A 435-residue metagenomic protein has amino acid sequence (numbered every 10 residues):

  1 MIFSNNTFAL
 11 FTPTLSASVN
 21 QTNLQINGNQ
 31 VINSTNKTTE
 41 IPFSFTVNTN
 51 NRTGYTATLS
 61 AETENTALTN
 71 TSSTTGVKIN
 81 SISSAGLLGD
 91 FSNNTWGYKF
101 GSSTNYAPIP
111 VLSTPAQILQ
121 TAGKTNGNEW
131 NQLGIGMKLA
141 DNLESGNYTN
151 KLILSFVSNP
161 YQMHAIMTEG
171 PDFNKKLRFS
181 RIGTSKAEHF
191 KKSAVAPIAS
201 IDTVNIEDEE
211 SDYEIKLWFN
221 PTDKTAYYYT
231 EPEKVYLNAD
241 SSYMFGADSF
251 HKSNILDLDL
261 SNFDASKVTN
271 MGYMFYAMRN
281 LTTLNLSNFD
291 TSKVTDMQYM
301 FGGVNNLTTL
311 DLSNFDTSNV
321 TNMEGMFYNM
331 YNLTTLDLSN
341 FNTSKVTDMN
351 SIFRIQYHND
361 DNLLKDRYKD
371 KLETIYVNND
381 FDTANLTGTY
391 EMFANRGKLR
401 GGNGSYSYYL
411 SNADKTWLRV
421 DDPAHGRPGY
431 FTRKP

Functional and structural regions predicted by a protein language model:
F8-Q162: Signature of Gram-negative chaperone-usher
Y161-P435: Negatively charged
